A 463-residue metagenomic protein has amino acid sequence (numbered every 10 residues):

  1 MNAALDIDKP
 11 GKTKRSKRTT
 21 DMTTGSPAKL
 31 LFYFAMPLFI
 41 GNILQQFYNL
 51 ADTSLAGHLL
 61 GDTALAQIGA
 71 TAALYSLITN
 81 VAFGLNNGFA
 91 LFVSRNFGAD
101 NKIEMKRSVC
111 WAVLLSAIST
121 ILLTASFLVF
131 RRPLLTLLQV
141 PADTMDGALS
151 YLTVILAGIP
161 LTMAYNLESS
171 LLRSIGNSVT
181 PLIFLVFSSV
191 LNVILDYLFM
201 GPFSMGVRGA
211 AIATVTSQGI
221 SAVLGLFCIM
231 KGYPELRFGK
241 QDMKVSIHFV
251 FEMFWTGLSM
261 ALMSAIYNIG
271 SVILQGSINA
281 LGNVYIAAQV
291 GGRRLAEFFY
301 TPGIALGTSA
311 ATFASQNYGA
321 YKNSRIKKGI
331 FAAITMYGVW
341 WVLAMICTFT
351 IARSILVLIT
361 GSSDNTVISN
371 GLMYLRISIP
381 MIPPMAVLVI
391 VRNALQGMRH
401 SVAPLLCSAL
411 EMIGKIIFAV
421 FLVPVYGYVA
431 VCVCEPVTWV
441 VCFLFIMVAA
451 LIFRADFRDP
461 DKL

Functional and structural regions predicted by a protein language model:
M1-A35, V93-G158, P202-L258, A314-M381 (+1 more regions): Short alpha-helical transmembrane segments in multi-pass integral membrane proteins
T24, A28-F47, A51, L74-V81 (+7 more regions): Residue-level signal for short hydrophobic patches within transmembrane helices of multi-pass membrane transporters
Y33-D52, V154, S188, S217-S221 (+3 more regions): Transmembrane helical elements of multi-pass membrane transporters/channels
L38, N42, S54, L91 (+16 more regions): Transmembrane alpha-helix boundary and packing residues in multipass membrane permease domains and related
I43, F47-A66, L135-A142, L198-M205 (+4 more regions): Helix-terminus/linker motif at the lipid-water interface of multi-pass membrane proteins
L65-A125, T162-P181, Q275, Q289-A352 (+1 more regions): Small-residue-rich hydrophobic transmembrane alpha-helices
L77-N80, N192-D196, A222-L226, F298-T301 (+3 more regions): Hydrophobic transmembrane alpha-helices of multi-pass small-molecule transporters
N86, V154-R173, P181-S189, A210-V223 (+4 more regions): Short runs within selected transmembrane alpha-helices of multi-pass transporters and secretion channels
